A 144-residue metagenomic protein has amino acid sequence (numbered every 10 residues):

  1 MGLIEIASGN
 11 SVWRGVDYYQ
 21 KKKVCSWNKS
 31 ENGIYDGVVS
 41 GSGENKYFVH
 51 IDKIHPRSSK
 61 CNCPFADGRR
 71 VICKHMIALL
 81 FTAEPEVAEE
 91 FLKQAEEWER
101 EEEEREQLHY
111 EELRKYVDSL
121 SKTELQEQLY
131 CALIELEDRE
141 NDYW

Functional and structural regions predicted by a protein language model:
M1-W144: Long, low-complexity, compositionally biased intrinsically disordered regions
